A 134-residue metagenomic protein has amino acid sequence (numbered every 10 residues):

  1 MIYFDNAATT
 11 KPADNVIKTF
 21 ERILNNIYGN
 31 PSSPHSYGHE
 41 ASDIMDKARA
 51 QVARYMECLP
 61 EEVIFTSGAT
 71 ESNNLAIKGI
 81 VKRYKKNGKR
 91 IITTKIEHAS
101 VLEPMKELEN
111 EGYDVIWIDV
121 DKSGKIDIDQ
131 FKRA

Functional and structural regions predicted by a protein language model:
M1-A134: Pyridoxal 5′-phosphate
